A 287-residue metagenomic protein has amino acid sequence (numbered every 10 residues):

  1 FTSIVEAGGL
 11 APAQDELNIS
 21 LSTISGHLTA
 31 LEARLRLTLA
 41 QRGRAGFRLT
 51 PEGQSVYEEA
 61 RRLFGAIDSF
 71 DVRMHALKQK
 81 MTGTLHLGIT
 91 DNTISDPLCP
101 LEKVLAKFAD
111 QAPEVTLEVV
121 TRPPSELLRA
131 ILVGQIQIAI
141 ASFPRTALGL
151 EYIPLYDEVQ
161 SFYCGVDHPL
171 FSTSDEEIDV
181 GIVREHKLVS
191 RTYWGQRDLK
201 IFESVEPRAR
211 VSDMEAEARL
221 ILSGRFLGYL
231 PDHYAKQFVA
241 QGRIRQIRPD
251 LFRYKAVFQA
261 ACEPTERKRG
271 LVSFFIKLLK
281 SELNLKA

Functional and structural regions predicted by a protein language model:
F1-I19: N-terminal short secondary-structure element
S20, H27-A30: Residues within the DNA-recognition helix of helix-turn-helix
E32-P51: A short LG(V/I)-centered, amphipathic sequence patch enriched for acidic residue(s) preceding the LG motif
R34-L35, V56-K78, F275, K286: Alpha-helical linker/hinge and terminal dimerization helices associated with HTH transcriptional regulators
R44-F47, Q54, G65-G88, D110 (+1 more regions): Short helix-loop hinge/linker segments at domain boundaries
T84-A147: Central regulatory/effector-binding core of bacterial HTH transcription factors
Y152-R225, L230-R253, S281-A287: C-terminal regulatory
D250-A287: A late-sequence structural motif
